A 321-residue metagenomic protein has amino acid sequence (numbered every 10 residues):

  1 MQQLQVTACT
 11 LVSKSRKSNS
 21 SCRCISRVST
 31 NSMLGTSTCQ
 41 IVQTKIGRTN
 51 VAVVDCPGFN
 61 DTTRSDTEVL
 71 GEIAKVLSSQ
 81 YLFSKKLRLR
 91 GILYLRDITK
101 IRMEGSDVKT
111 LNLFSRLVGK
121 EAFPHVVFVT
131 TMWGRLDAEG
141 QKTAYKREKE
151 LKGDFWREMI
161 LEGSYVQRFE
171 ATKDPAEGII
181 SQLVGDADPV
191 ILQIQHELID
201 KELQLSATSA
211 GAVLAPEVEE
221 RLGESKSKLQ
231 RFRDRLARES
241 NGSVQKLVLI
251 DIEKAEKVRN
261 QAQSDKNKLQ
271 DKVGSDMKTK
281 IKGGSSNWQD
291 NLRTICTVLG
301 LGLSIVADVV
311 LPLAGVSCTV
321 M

Functional and structural regions predicted by a protein language model:
M1-L34, E68, S84, P124 (+1 more regions): C-terminal non-catalytic interaction/localization modules
Q2, A52-D55, V127-T131: Voltage-sensor-like transmembrane helices and their cytoplasmic interface
A8-R16, N31-I73, Q80: Switch I (G2) and immediately adjacent beta-strands of P-loop GTPase domains
V12-K14, C24, T38-V42, G47-A52 (+3 more regions): Core residues of folded domains in eukaryotic genome-function proteins
M33, G47-T49, G58-D61, D97-K100 (+2 more regions): Conserved beta-strand elements of beta-rich interaction domains across eukaryotes, especially beta-propellers
G47, T63-T67, G105-V108, A212 (+1 more regions): Intrinsic disorder
A74-E158: Conserved C-terminal guanine-recognition region of P-loop GTPase G domains, centered on the G4
